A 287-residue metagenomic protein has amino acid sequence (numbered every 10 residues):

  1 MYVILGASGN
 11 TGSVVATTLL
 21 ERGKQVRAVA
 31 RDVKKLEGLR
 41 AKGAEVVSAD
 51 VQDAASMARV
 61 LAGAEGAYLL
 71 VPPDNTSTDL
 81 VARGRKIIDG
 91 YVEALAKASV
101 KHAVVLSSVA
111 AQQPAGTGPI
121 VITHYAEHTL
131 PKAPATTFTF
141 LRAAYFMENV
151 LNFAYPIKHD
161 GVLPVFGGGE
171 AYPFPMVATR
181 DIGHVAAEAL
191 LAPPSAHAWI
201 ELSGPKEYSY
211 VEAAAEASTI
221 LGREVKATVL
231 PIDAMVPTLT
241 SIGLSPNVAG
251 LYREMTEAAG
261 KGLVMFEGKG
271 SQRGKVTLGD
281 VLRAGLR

Functional and structural regions predicted by a protein language model:
M1-G38, Q52-A55, V60-A62, V71-R85 (+4 more regions): Oxidoreductase cofactor-interface core, primarily capturing Rossmann-like NAD(P)-dependent enzymes
G43-A44, F138: Short, conserved active-site loop motifs that form the nucleotide-linked donor/cofactor pocket
A49: Cofactor-binding loops of NAD(P)H-dependent oxidoreductases, dominated by short-chain dehydrogenase/reductases
V105-L106, M176, G250, V281: Tryptophan-centric aromatic hotspots in well-structured domains and transmembrane helices
I220-L221, I232-R287: A hydrophobic C-terminal alpha-helical subdomain
V229: NAD(P)-dinucleotide binding in Rossmann-like oxidoreductases
